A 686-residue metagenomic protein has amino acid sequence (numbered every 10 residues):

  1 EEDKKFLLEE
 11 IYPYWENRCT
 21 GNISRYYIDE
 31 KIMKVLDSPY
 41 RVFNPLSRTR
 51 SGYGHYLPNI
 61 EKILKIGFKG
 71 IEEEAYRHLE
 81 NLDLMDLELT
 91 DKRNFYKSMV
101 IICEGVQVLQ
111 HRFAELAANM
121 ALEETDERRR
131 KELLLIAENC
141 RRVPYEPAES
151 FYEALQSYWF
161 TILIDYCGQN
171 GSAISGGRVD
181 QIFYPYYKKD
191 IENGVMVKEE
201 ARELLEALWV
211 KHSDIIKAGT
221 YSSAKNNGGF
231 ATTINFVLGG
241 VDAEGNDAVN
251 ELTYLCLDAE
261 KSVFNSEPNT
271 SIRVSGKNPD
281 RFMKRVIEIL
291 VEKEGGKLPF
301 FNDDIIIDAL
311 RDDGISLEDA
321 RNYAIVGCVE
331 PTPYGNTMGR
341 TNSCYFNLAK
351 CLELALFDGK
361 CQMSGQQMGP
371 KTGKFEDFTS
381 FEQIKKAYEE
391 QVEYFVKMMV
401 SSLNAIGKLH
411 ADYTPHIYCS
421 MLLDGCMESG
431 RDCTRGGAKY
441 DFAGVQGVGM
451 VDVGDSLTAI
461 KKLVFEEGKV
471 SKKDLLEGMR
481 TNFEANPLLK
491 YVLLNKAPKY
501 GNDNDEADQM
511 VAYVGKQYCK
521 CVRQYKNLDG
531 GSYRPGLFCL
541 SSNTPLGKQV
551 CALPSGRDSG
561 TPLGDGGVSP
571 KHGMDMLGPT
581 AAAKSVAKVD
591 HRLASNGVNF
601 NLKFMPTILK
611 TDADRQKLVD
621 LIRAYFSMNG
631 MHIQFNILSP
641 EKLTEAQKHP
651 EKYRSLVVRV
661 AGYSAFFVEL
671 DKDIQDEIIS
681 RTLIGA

Functional and structural regions predicted by a protein language model:
E1-Y96, E132-L135, N139-A686: Conserved catalytic cores of very large enzyme subunits
K97-V108: Extended non-globular scaffold/tether segments
V108, R112-E115, N119: Extended, non-transmembrane alpha-helical coiled-coils
A121-E124, R128-R130: A conserved hydrophobic secondary-structure block that centers on an alpha-helix together with its immediately flanking
